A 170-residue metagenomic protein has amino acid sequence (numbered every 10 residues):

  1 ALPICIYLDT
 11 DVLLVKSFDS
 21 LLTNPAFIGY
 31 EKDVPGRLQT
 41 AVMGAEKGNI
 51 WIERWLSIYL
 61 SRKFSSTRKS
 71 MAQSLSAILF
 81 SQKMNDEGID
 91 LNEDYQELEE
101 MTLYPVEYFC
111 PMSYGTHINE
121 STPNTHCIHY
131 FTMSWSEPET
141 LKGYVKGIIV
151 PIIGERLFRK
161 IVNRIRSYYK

Functional and structural regions predicted by a protein language model:
I6-L8: Short aromatic-hydrophobic micro-motifs that form the base-stacking/packing surface for donor nucleotide recognition
T10-K170: Glycosyltransferase-associated regions of secretory-pathway enzymes, highlighting luminal stem/catalytic domains
